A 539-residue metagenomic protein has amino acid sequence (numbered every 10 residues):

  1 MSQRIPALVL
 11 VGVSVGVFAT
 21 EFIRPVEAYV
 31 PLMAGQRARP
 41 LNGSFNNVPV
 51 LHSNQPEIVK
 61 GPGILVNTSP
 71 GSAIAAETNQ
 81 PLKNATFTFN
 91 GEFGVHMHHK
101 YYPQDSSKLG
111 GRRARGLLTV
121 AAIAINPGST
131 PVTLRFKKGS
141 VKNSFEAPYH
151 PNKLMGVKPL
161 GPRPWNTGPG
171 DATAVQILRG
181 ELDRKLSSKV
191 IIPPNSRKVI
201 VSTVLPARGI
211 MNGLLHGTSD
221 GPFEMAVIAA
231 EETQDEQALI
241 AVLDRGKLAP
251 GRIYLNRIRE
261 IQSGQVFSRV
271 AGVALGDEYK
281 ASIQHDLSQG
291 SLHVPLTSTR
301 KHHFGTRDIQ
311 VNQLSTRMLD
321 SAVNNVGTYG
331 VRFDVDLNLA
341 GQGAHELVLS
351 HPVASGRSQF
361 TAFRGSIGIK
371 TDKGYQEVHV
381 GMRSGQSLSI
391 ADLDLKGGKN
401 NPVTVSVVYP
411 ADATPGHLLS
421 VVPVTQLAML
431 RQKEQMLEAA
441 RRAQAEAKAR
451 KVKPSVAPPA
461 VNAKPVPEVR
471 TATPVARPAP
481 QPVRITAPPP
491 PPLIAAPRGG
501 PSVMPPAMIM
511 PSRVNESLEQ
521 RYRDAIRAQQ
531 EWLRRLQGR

Functional and structural regions predicted by a protein language model:
M1-V9: Bacterial N-terminal signal peptides that target proteins for export
V15-R24: C-terminal segment of classical bacterial N-terminal signal peptides
E27-A38, T68-K137, K142, Y149-H150 (+5 more regions): Long compositionally biased, domain-poor regions of proteins
Y29-K60, I228-L296, G499-G538: Activation corresponds to long, low-complexity, non-globular regions
L134, N143-A147, M155-T167: Well-ordered mid-protein domain cores that form the structural environment of catalytic cofactors
V157-D183: Low-complexity, serine/threonine/proline-enriched polar segments
A428-R539: Compositionally biased, proline/threonine/alanine/serine-rich low-complexity intrinsically disordered stretches
